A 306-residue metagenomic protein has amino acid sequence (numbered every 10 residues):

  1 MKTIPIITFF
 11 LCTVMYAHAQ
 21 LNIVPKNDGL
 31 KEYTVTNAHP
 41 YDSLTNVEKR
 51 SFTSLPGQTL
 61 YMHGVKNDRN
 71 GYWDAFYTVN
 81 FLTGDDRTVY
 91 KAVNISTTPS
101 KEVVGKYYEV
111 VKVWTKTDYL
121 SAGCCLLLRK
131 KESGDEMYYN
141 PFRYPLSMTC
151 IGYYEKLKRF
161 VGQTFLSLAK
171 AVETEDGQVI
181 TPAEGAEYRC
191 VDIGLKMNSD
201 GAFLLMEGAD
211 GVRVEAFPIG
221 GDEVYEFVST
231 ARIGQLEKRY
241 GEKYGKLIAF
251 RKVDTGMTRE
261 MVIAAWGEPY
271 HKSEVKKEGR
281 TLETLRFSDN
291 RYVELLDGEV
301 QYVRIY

Functional and structural regions predicted by a protein language model:
M1-I23: Bacterial Sec-dependent N-terminal signal peptides
Q20-Q58, H63-Y72, S96-G105, E109-Y306: Residues within mature, well-folded domains
Y72-T97: Mixed-charge, low-complexity intrinsically disordered segments
